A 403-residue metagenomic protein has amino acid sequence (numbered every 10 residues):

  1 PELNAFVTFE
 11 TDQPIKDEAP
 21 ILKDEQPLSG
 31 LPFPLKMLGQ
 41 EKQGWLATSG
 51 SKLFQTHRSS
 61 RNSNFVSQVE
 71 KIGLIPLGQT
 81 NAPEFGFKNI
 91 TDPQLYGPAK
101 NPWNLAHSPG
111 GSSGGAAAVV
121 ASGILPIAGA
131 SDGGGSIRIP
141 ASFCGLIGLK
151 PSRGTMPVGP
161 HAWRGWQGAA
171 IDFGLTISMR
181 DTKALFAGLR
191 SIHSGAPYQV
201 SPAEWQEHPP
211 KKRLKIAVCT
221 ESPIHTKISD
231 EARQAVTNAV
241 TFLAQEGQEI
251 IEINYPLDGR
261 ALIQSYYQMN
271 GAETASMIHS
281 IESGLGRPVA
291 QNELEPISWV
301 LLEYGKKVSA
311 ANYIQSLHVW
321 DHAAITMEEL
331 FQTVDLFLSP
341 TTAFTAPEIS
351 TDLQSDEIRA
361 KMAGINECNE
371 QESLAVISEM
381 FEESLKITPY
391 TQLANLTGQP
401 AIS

Functional and structural regions predicted by a protein language model:
P1, P20, D230-Y255, I278-P288 (+1 more regions): Acyltransferase
P1-G133, T237, T241, E246-G247 (+1 more regions): Gly/Ser-rich catalytic/binding loops embedded in alpha/beta enzyme cores
L28-K52, P210-C219, A272-E328, T341-F344 (+1 more regions): Short helix-loop capping/hinge segments that flank enzyme active sites or metal/cofactor-binding pockets
P93, G97, L262-M277: Charged, often glycine-rich, active-site loop that binds/positions anionic groups
S131-H161: Glycine/threonine-rich beta-strand-loop-alpha-helix active-site module that forms ligand/phosphate-binding
K150-V240: A short helix-breaking turn/cap at a secondary-structure junction
A375-A401: Alpha-helix-centered segments that form part of catalytic cores
